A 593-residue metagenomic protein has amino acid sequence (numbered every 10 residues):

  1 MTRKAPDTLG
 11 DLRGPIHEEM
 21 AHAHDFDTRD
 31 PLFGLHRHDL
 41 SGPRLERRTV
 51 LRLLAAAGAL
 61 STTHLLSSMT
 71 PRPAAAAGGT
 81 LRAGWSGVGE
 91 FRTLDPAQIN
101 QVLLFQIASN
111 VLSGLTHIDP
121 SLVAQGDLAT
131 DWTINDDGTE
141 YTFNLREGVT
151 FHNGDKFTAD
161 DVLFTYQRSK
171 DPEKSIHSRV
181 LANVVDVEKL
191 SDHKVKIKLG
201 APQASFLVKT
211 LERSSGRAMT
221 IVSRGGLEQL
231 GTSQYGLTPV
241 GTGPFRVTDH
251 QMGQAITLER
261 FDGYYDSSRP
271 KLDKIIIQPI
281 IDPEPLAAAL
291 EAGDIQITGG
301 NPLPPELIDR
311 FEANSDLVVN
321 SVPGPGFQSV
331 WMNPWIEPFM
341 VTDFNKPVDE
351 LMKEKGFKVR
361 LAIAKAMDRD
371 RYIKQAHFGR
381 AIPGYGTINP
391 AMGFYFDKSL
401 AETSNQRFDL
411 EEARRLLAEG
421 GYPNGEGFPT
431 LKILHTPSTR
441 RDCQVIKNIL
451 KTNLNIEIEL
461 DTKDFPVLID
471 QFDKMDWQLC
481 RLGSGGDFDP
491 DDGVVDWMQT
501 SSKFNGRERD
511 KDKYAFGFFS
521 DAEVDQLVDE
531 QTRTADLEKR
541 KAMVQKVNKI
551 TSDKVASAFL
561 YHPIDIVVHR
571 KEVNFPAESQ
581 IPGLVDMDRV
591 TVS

Functional and structural regions predicted by a protein language model:
T2-T49, L53, H117-P120, T139 (+5 more regions): Extracytoplasmic/periplasmic ligand-capture domains
P43-R52, L60-A77: N-terminal twin-arginine translocation
G78-T80, N110, D127-A129, G138 (+7 more regions): Extracytoplasmic
G84-D136, Q167, T238-T242: N-terminal lobe/hinge region of extracytoplasmic solute-binding protein
E90-A97, V123-Q125, S205-V208, I256 (+5 more regions): Short, solvent-exposed loop/turn elements at domain surfaces
N144, R179-G226: Surface-exposed binding/hinge segments that line and control ligand-binding clefts or catalytic entry sites
L560: Active-site-proximal polar cores
H569-S593: Long beta-strand-rich cores associated with HINT superfamily self-processing modules
